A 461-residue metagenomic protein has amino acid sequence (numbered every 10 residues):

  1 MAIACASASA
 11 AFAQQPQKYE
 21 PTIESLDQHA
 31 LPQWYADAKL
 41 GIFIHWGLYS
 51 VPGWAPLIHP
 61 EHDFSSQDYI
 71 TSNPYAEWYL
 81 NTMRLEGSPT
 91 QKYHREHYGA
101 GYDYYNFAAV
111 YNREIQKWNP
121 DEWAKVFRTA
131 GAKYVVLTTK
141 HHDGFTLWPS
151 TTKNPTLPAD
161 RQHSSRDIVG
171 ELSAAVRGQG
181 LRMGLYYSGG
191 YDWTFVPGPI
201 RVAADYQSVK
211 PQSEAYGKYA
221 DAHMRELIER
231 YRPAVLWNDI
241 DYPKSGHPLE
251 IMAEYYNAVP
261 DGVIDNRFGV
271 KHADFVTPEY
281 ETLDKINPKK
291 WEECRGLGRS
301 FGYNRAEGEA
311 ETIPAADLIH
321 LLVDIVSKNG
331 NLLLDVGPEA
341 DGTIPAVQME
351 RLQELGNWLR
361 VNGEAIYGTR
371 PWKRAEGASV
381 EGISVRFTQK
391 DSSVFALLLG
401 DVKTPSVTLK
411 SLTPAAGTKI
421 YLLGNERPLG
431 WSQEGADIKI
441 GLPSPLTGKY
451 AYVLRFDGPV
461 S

Functional and structural regions predicted by a protein language model:
M1-A8: Bacterial N-terminal signal peptides
Q14-S461: Mature catalytic domains of secreted/periplasmic carbohydrate-active enzymes
